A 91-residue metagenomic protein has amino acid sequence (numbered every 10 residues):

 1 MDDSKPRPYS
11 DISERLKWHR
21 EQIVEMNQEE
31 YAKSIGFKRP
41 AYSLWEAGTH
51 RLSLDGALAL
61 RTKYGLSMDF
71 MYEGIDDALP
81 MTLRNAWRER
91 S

Functional and structural regions predicted by a protein language model:
M1-I23: A short, Lys/Arg-rich alpha-helix, primarily the initiator
M1-P6, T62, D69-S91: Short, charged recognition helix plus adjacent turn of helix-turn-helix-like nucleic-acid-binding domains
D11-I12, F37, L52: Alpha-helix N-cap/N′ positions at the starts of helices
K17-W18, E29, L58: Residues within the helices of the helix-turn-helix
R20, A32, R61: The alpha-helix within a helix-turn-helix
I23-A47: Short alpha-helical DNA-recognition segment
A41, R51, F70: Residues in the helix-turn-helix
A47-T62, A78: Short, basic-rich loop-to-helix N-cap that marks the start of a DNA-contacting helix
